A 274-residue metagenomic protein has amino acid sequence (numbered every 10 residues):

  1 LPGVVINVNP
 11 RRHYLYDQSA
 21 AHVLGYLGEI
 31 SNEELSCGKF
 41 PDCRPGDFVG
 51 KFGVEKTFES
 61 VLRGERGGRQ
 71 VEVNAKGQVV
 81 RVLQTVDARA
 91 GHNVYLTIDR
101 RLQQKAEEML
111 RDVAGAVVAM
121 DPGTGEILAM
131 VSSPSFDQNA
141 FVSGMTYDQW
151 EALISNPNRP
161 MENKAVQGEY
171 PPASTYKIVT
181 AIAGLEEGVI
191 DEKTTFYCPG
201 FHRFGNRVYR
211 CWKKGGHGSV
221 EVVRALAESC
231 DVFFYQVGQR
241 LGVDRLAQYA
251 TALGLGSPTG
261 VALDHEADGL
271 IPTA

Functional and structural regions predicted by a protein language model:
L1-A116, V131-K164, E169: Extracytoplasmic/periplasmic proteins that interact with beta-lactams or build/remodel peptidoglycan
V73-T85, P122-T175, V179-A274: Beta-lactam-recognizing serine transpeptidase/beta-lactamase-like catalytic domain environment
